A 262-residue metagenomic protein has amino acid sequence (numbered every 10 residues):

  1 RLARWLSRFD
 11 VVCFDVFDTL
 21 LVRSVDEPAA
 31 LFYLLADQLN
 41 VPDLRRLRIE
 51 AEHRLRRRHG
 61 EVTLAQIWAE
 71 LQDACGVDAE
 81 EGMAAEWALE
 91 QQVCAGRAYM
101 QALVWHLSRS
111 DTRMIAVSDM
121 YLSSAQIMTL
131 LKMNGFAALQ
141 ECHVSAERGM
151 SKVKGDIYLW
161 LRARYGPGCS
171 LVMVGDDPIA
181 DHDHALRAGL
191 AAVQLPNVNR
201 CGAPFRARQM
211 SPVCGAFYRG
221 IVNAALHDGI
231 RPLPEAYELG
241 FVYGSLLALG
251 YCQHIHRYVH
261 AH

Functional and structural regions predicted by a protein language model:
R1-F14, S24, A236-L239, Y243-A261: Non-catalytic pre-domain segments flanking phosphatase-related domains
L2-L47: Active-site neighborhood of HAD-like aspartate-dependent phosphohydrolases
P28, G60, L64, Q92-Q101 (+3 more regions): Phosphate/oxyanion-binding active-site loops and adjacent basic polyanion-contact surfaces
E61-A116: Short, acidic loop-to-helix structural element flanking the phosphoryl-transfer center in phosphate-processing enzymes
S108-I115, M120-A146: Substrate-recognition/cap helix-loop segment adjacent to the acidic, metal-dependent catalytic center of Asp-based
V153-I179: Conserved Lys-Pro-Asp/Glu-containing loop-to-beta segment of HAD-superfamily phosphomonoesterases, centered on
D177-A192: Acidic, divalent-metal-coordinating active-site segment for phosphoryl/phosphodiester hydrolysis, typified by short
N199-R200, P204-Y251: Flexible inter-domain linker/hinge segments
